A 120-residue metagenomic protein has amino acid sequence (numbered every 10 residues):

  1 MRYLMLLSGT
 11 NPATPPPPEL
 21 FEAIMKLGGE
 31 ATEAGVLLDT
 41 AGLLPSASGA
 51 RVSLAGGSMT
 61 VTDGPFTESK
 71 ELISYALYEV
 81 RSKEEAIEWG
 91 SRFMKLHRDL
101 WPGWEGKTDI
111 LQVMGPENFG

Functional and structural regions predicted by a protein language model:
M1-G120: Conserved, structured core segments of small domains
